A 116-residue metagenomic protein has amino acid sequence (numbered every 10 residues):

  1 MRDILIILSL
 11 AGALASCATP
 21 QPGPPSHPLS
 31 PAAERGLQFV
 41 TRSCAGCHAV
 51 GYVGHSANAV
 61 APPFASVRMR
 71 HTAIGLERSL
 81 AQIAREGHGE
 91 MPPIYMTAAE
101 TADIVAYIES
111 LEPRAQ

Functional and structural regions predicted by a protein language model:
M1-I4: Positively charged n-region of N-terminal signal peptides that target proteins for export
A13-S16: C-terminal motif of bacterial Sec signal peptides marking the signal peptidase cleavage site
A18-F39: Electrostatic cytochrome c docking/interface patches
P31-A33, L37, Y52-A81: Gly/Gly-Pro-rich "capping" loops immediately C-terminal to redox-active cysteine motifs in periplasmic/lumenal
G36, T41-V50, I104: The canonical Cys-X-X-Cys-His
N58-F64, A81-L111: Axial heme c-ligation environment in periplasmic c-type cytochrome domains
R114-Q116: Short, solvent-exposed mixed-charge patches
